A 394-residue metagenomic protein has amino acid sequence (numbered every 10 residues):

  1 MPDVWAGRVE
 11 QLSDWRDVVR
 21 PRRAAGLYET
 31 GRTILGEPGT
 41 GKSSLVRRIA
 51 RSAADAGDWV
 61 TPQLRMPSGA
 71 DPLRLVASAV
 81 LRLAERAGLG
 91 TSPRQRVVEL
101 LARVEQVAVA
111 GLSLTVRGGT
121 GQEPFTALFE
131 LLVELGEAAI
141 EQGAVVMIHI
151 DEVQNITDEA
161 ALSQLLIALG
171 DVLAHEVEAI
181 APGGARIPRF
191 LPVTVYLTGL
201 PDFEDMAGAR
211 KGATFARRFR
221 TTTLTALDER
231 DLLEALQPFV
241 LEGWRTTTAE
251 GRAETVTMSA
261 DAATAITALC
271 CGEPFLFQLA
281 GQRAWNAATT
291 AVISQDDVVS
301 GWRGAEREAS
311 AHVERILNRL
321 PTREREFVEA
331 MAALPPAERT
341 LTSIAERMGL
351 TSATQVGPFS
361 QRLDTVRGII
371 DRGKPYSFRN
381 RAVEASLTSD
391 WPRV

Functional and structural regions predicted by a protein language model:
M1-T30, V145, V177-G183, P188 (+1 more regions): A short, basic N-terminal segment
Y28-S163, L191-V193, T354: P-loop NTPase nucleotide-binding core
L35-G36, D261-F275: A short helix-loop-helix "switch/interaction" segment in the helical subdomain of ASCE P-loop NTPases
I140-G143, N155-K211: Sensor-1/coupling segment of RecA-like P-loop NTPase cores
G208-A226: A short helix-turn-beta junction within AAA+ P-loop NTPase domains corresponding to the substrate/partner-engaging
L224-A260, L269, A280: Conserved small helical "lid"/interfacial subdomain of P-loop NTPases
A268-G272, Q278-A353, P358, R381: Winged-helix-like regulatory helical subdomains adjacent to P-loop NTPase cores
V383-V394: Short, amphipathic alpha-helical interaction segments positioned at domain boundaries
